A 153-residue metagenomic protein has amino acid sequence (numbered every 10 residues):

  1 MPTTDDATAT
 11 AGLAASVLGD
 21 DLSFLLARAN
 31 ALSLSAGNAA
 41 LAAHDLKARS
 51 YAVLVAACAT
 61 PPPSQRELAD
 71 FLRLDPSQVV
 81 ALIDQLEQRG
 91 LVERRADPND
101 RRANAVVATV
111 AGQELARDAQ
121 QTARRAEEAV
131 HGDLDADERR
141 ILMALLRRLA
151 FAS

Functional and structural regions predicted by a protein language model:
M1-H44: N-terminal leader segment of winged-helix/HTH proteins
T4-D5, L34, P62, R66 (+2 more regions): Charged, amphipathic alpha-helical coiled-coil/dimerization segments
A27-N30, V55-A59, R73, Q120 (+1 more regions): Short, locally clustered residues in the helix-turn-helix/winged-helix DNA-binding domain
S50-L54: Short alpha-helical "packing" element that flanks the helix-turn-helix/winged-helix DNA-binding module
A69: The alpha-helix within a helix-turn-helix
